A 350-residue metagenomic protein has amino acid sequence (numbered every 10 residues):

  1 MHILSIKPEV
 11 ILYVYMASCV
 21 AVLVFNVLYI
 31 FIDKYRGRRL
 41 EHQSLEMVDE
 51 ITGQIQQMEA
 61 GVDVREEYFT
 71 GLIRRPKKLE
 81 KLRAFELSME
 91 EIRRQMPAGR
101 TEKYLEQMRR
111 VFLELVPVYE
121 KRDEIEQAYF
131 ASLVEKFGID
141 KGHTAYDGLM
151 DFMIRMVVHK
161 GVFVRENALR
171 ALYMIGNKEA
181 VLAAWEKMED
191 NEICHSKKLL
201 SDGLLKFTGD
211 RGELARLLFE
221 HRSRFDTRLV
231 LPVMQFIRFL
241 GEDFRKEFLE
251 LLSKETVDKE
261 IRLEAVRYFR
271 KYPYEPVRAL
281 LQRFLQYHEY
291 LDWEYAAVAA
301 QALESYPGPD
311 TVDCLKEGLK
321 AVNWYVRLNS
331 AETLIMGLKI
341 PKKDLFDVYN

Functional and structural regions predicted by a protein language model:
M1-S44: N-terminal signal-anchor transmembrane alpha helix of single-pass membrane proteins, serving as the membrane-anchoring
Y29-K121: N-terminal topogenic membrane-targeting module
F69-P76, E106-Y119, H143-R155, K178-M188 (+5 more regions): Amphipathic alpha-helical scaffolding segments comprising HEAT/armadillo-like alpha-solenoid repeats
E80-R83, E90-V164, L169-R170: Long, mid-chain structured domain cores
L87, A98-E106, A128-K141, E166-I175 (+5 more regions): Structural detector for internal amphipathic alpha-helices that build alpha-solenoid repeat scaffolds
R122-D123, K160-V162, E192-I193, F225-D226 (+3 more regions): Short inter-helical turns and helix N-cap capping residues of alpha-solenoid HEAT/ARM repeat scaffolds
V134, G138, H143-V233: Glycine- and small hydrophobic-enriched segments that form the cores of compact globular domains
V298-E304, D313-L315, L319-M336, D344-N350: Extended, charged low-complexity segments that frequently continue into or abut oligomerization scaffolds
